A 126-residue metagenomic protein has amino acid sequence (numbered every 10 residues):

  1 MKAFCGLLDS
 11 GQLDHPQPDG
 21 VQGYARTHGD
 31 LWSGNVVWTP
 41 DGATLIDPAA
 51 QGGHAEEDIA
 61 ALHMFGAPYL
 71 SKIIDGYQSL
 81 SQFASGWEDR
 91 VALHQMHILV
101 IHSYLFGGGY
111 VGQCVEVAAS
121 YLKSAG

Functional and structural regions predicted by a protein language model:
M1-T27, T39: An alpha-helical support segment within catalytic cores of ATP-dependent transferases
A3, L7, G76, L80 (+1 more regions): Solvent-exposed, charged/polar functional surfaces in cytosolic regulatory/catalytic domains
A3, P68-I74, L122-G126: Phosphate/dinucleotide-binding and metal-coordinating scaffold of catalytic cores in nucleotide-dependent enzymes
G20-R26, S33-E88: Active-site Asp-x-Gly
I98: Charged phosphate-binding loop/patch that engages nucleotide di/tri-phosphates or the phosphate backbone of nucleic
H102-G126: ATP/Mg2+ or Mg2+-diphosphate-binding catalytic cores that bind nucleotide phosphates or diphosphates via glycine-rich
